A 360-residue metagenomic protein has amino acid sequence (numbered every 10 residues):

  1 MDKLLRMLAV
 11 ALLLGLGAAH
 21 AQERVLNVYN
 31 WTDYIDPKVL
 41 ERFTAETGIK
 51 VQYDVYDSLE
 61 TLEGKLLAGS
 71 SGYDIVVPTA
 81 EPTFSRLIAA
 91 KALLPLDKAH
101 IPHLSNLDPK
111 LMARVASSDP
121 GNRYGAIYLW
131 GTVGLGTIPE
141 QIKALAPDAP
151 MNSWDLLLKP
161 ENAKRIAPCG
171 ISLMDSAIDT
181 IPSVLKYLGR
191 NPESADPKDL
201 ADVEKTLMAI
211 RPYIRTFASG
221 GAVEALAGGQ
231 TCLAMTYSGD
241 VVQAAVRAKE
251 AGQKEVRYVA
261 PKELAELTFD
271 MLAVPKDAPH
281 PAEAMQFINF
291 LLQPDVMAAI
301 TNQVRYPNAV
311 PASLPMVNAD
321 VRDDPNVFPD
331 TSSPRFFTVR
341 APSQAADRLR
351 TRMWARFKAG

Functional and structural regions predicted by a protein language model:
G17-A21: Sec/Tat signal peptide C-region and signal peptidase I cleavage site
Q22-I88: Early extracytoplasmic/lumenal segment of secretory-pathway proteins
G72-V76, L94-A99, H103-P139: A structural signal for short loop-to-beta-strand junctions that line the ligand-binding cleft of periplasmic/secreted
L87-P95, A113-V115, P120-R123, Y213 (+2 more regions): Ligand-binding "clamshell"
L94-S105, D155, G252-E266, P275-D277: Short beta-strand->loop
S172-V184, L188-R257: Ligand-binding pocket segment of bilobal, Venus flytrap-like solute-binding proteins
D270, P275-R335: Mature extracytoplasmic/periplasmic domains
D330-G360: Conserved C-terminal helix/tail region of periplasmic/extracytoplasmic solute-binding proteins
